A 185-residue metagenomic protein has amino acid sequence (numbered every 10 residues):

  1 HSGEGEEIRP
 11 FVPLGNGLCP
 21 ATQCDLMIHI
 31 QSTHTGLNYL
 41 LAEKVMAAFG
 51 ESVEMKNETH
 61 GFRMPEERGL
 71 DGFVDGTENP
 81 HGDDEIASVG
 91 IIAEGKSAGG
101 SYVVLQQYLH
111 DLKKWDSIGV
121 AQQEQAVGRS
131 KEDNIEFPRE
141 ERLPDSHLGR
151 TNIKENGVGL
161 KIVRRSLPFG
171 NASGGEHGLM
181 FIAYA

Functional and structural regions predicted by a protein language model:
H1-A185: Long, histidine/aromatic-enriched segments associated with O2/redox biology
